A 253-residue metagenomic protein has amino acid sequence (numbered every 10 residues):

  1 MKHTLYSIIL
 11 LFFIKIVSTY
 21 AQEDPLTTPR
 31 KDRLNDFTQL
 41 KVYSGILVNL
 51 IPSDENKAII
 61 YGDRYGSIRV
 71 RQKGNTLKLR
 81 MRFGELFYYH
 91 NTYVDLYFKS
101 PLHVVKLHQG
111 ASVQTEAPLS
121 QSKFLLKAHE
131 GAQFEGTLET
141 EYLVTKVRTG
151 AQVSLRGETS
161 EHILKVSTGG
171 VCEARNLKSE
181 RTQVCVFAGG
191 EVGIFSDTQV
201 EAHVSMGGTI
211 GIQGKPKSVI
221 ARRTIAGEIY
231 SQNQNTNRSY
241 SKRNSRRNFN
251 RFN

Functional and structural regions predicted by a protein language model:
M1-N253: Intrinsically disordered, low-complexity terminal regions
